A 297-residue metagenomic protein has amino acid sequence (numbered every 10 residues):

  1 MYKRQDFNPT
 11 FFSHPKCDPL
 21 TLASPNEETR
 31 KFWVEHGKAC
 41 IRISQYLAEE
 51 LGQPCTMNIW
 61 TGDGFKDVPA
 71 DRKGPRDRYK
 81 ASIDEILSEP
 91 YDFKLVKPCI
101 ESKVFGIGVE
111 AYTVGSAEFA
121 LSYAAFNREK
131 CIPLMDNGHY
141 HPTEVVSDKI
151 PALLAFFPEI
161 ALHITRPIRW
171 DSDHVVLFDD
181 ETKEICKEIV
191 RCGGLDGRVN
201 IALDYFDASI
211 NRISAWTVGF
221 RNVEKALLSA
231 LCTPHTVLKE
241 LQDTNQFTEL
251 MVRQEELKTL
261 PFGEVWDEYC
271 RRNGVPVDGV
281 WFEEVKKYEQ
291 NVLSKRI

Functional and structural regions predicted by a protein language model:
M1-Y2: Short, small-residue-biased leader/transition segments that mark boundaries at the very start of proteins
Q5: Short, solvent-exposed beta-strand-terminating loops
N8-S13, T61-F65, S102-G106, N137-H141 (+2 more regions): Active-site-proximal loop/turn and secondary-structure-junction residues that shape catalytic pockets, frequently
P9-P15, L51-D63, K94-V96: A short mid-domain helix/strand-loop element embedded in enzyme catalytic domains that forms or borders the active-site
S13-K31, T61-K73, N211: Surface-exposed, active-site-proximal loop segments in enzymatic domains
P25-I43: Glycine-rich anion/phosphate-binding loops
K38, R42-P54, P69, D77-L95 (+2 more regions): Histidine-acidic metal/acid-base catalytic patches
N58, F65-K66, A81-I83, Y91 (+2 more regions): Long, K/E/R/D-enriched contiguous segments that form extended
